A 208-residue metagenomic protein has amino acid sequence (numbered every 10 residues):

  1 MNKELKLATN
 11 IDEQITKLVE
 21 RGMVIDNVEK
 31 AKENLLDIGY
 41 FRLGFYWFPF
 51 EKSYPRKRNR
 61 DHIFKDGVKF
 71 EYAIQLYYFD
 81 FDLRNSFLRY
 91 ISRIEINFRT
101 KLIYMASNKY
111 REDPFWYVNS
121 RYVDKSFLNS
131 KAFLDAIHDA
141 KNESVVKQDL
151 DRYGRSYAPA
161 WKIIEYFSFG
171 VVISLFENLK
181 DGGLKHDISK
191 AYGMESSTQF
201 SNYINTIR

Functional and structural regions predicted by a protein language model:
N2-R208: Long, contiguous internal "core" modules enriched in hydrophobic/ aromatic residues
